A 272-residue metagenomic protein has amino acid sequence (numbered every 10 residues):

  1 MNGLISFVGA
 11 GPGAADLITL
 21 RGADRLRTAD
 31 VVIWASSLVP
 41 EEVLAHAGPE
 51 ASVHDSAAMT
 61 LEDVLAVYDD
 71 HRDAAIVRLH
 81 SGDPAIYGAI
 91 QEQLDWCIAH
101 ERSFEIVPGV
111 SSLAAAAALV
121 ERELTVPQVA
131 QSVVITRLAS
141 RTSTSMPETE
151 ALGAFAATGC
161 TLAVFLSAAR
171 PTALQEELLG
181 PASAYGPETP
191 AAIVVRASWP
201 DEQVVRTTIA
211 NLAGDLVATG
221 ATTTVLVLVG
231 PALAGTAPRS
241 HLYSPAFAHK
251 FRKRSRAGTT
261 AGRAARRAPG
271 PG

Functional and structural regions predicted by a protein language model:
M1-V110, A115, A213, V225: Class I S-adenosyl-L-methionine
N2-F7, D63, D73-I76, D95 (+2 more regions): A contiguous loop/helix-start segment that scaffolds small-molecule binding in enzyme catalytic cores
G3, A14, D83-T158, Q203-R206 (+1 more regions): Class I SAM-dependent methyltransferase SAM-binding "motif I" and its flanking Rossmann-like core
D16-T19, S37, E42, A85-I86 (+7 more regions): Residue-level preference for alpha-helix termini and adjacent loops
A23, A45, D69, T125-V126 (+3 more regions): Short secondary-structure boundary/capping segments
E50-S52, R122-P127, P181, I209-N211: Short, hinge-like loop/turn segments at secondary-structure boundaries
